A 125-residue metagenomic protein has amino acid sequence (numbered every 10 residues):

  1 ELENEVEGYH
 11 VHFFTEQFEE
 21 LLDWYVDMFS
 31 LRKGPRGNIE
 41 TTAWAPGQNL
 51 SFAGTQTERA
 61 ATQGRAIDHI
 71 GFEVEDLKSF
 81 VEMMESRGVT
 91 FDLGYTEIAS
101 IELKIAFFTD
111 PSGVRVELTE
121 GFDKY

Functional and structural regions predicted by a protein language model:
E1-E7, H12-F13, G34-G37, T42-A45 (+3 more regions): Vicinal oxygen chelate
E16-K33, S86-R87: Amphipathic alpha-helical segments
Q17-F18, V74-K78: Helix N-cap motif at beta-to-alpha junctions
F18-E19, T57-R59, I98-A99: Solvent-exposed loop/turn segments at secondary-structure junctions within structured extracellular/periplasmic domains
W24, L77-M83: Short amphipathic alpha-helices within nucleic acid-binding modules
K33, L50-F52: Short loop/beta submotifs within extracellular cysteine-rich repeat domains
A53-A60, L118: Amphipathic N-proximal alpha-helical interface segments
R65-H69: Eukaryotic phosphotyrosine signaling hubs
